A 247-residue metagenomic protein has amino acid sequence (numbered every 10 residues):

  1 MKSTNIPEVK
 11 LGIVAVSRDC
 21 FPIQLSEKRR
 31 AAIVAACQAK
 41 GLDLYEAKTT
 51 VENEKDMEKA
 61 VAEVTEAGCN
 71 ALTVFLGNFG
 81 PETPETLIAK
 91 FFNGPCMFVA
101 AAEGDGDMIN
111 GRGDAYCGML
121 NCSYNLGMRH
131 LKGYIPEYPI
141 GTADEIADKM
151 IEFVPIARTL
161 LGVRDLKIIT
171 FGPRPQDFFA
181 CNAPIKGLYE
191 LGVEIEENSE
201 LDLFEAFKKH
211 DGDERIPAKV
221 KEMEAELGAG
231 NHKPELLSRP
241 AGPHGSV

Functional and structural regions predicted by a protein language model:
M1-V247: An N-terminal assembly and electron-transfer interface module characteristic of large anaerobic redox and radical
